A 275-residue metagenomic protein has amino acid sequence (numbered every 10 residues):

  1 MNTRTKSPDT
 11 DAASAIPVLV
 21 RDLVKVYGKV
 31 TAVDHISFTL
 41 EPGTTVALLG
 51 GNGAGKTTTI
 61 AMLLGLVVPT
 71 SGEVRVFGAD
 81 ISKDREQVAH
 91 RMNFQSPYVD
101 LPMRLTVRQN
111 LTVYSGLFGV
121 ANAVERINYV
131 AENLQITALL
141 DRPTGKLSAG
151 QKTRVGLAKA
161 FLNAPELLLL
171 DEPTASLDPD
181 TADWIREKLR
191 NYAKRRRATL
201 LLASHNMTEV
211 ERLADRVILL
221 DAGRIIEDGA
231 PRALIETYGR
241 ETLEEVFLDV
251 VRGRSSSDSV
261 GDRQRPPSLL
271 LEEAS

Functional and structural regions predicted by a protein language model:
T112, G116-L139: Conserved ABC ATPase "signature" region
A164: Conserved catalytic motifs of ABC-family nucleotide-binding domains
L168-E172: Catalytic Walker B motif of ABC-type/P-loop ATPase nucleotide-binding domains
D183-R195: Helical segment within the ABC ATPase nucleotide-binding domain
V210-R212: A short, surface-exposed alpha-helical micro-motif characterized by mixed small hydrophobic and charged/polar residues
D228-G229: ABC ATPase "signature
